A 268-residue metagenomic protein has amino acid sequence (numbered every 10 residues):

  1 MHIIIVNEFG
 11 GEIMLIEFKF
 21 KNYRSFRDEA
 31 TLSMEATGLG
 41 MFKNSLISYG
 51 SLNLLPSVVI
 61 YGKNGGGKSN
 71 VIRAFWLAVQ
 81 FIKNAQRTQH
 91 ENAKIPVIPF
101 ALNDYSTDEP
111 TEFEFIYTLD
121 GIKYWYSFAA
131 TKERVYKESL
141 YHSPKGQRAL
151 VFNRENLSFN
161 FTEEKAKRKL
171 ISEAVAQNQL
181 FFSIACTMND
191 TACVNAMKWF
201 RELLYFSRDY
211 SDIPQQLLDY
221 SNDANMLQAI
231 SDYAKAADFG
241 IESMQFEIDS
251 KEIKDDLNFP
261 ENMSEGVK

Functional and structural regions predicted by a protein language model:
H2-G10, M14-Q80: Pre-Walker A-like glycine/lysine-rich segment at the N-terminus of P-loop NTPase domains
L15-F18, T111-F113, G121-K123, L227-A229: Short alpha-helical segments and helix-capping/turn motifs at coil-helix boundaries
F20, F115-L119, H142: Short acidic, glycine-rich loop/turn motifs
R24, A36, N64, Y117-G121 (+2 more regions): Short, flexible loop/turn elements at secondary-structure junctions
E35-L39, N84-R87, I248-D256: Short regulatory "switch" loops immediately downstream of catalytic or recognition motifs within protein catalytic
L52-N53, V59, I72-V135: Conserved P-loop NTP-binding catalytic core
S57-K63, F259-K268: Conserved ABC ATPase signature
K123-S264: Electropositive, glycine-dotted interaction segments that contact anionic polymers or phosphate-rich ligands
